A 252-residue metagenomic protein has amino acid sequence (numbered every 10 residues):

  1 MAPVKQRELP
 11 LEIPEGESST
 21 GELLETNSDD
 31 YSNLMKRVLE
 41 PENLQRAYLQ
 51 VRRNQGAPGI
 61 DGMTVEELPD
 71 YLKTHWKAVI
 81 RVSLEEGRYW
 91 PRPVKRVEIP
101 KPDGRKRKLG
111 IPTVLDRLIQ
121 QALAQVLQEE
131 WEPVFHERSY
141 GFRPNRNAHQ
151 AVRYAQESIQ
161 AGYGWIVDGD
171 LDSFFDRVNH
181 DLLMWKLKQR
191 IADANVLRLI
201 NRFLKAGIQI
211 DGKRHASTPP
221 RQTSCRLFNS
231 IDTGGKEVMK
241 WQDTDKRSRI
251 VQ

Functional and structural regions predicted by a protein language model:
M1-Y71, K77: Non-catalytic, polymerase-adjacent accessory regions of viral genome-replication enzymes
K36-L39, R52, A57, Q128 (+2 more regions): Amphipathic alpha-helical interaction elements
N43, G56, L72-W76, L127 (+3 more regions): Short alpha-helix boundary/capping elements
A47-V51, A122, L199-L204: Short alpha-helical scaffolding segments that buttress acidic/His motifs in well-ordered protein cores
V79-E98, P102, V126, V134-Q252: Conserved polymerase palm-domain catalytic core
R105: Cofactor-binding beta-sheet edge motifs in enzyme active sites
K108-L109, T113: Conserved phosphate-binding loops in nucleotide/dinucleotide-binding enzymes
V114-L115, I119-A122, Q156: Duplex nucleic acid-engaging cores and interfaces of nucleic-acid transaction enzymes
